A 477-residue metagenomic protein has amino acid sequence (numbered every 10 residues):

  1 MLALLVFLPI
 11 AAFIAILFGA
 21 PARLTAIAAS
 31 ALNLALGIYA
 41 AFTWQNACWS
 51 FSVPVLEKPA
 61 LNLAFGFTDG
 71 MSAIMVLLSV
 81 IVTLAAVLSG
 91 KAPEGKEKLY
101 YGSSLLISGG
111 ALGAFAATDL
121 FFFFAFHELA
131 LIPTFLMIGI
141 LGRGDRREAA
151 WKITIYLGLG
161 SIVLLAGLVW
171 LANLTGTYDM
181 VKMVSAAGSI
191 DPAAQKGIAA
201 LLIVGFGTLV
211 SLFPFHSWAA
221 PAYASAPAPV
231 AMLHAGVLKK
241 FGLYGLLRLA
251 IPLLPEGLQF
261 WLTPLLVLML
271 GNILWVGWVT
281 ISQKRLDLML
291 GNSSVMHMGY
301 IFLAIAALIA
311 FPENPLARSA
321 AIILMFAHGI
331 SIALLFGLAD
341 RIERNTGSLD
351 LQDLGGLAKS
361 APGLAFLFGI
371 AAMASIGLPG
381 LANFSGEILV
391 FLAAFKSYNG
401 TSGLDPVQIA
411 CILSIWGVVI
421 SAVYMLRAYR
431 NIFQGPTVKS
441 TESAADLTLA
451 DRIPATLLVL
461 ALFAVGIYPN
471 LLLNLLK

Functional and structural regions predicted by a protein language model:
M1-A3, A11-G102, D179-K182: Transmembrane helix-loop-helix hairpins at membrane boundaries of multipass inner-membrane proteins
M1-L8, T68-S79, L120-P133, Q195-T208 (+3 more regions): Structural signature of hydrophobic alpha-helical transmembrane segments
F13-L17, L88, G109-G113, L136-M137 (+7 more regions): Alpha-helical transmembrane segments of multipass membrane proteins
G19-N33, E94-I107, F121-F124, G142-V163 (+6 more regions): Membrane-interfacial loop-to-helix junctions in multi-pass inner-membrane proteins
Q45-L63, L129, S161-H216, P221 (+7 more regions): Juxtamembrane/interfacial segments at transmembrane-helix boundaries in multi-pass membrane proteins
L99-L106, G110-A194, V279-D350: Alpha-helical multi-pass transmembrane bundles of energy-transducing inner-membrane proteins
L157-G158, A194-G205, M269, S319-L334 (+1 more regions): Alpha-helical transmembrane segments
F213, I332-L338, Q408-S443: Predominantly late transmembrane helices and immediately cytosolic-facing juxtamembrane segments
